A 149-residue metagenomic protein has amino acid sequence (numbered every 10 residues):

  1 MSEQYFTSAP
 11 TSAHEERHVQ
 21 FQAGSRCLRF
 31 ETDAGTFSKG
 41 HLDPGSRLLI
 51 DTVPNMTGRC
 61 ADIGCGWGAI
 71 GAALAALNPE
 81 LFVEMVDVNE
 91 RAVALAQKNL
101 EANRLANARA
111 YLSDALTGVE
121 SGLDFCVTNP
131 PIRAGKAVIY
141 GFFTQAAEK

Functional and structural regions predicted by a protein language model:
M1-G24, G35-S38: N-terminal auxiliary segments of SAM/dcSAM-dependent transferases
H18-Q20, R29, R109: Beta-strand secondary-structure signal
R26-H41, G45-L48: S-adenosyl-L-methionine
T36, I132-R133: Short histidine/acidic/glycine/proline-rich micro-motifs that form metal- and phosphate-coordinating active-site loops
P44-T128, A134: Conserved SAM/SAH cofactor-binding pocket of Class I
P130-P131, A146: Short leucine-rich amphipathic alpha-helical surface patches
K136-I139: Glycine/threonine-rich flexible loop motifs
G141-K149: A short glycine-rich, Lys/Arg-flanked "PGG" loop and its adjoining helix->strand segment in the class I
